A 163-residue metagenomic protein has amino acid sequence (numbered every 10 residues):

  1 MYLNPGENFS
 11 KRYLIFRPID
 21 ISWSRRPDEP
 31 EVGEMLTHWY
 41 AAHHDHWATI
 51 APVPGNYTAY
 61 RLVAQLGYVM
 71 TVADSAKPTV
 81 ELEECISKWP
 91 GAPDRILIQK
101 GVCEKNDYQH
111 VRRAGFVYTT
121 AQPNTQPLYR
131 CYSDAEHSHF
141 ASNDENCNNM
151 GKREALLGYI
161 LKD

Functional and structural regions predicted by a protein language model:
Y2-D163: Extracellular glycan-binding segments that recognize GlcNAc-based cell-wall polysaccharides
